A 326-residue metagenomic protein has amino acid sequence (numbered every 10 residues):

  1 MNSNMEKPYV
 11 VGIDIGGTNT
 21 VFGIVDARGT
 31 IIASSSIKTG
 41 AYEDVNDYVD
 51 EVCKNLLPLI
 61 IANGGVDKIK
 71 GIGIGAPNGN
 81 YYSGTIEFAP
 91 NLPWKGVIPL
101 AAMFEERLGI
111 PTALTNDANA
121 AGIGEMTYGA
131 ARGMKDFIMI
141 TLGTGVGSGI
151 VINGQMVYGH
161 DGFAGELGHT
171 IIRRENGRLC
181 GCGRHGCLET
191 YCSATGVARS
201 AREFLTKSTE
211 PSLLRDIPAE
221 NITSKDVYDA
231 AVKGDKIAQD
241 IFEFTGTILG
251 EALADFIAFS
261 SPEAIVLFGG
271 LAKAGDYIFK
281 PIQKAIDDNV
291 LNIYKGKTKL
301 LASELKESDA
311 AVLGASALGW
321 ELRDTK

Functional and structural regions predicted by a protein language model:
M1-G71, Y81-T85, A101-T112, T127-M134 (+2 more regions): ATP-binding/phosphotransfer module of carbohydrate and carboxylate kinases, centering on a glycine-rich
D14, G73-P77, T115, M139-G145 (+1 more regions): Short beta-strand segments
T85-V97: A charged helix-plus-loop insertion that forms the helical arch/lid used to bind and gate nucleic-acid substrates
N91-P93, A113-N119, M139-L142, L301-D309: Active-site nucleophile and cofactor-binding loops and adjacent substrate-binding regions of central metabolic enzymes
T115-G129: Conserved PLP phosphate-binding loop immediately N-terminal to the Schiff-base lysine helix in PLP-dependent enzymes
R132-Y191: Glycine-rich phosphate-binding loop of actin/hexokinase-like ATP-binding domains
